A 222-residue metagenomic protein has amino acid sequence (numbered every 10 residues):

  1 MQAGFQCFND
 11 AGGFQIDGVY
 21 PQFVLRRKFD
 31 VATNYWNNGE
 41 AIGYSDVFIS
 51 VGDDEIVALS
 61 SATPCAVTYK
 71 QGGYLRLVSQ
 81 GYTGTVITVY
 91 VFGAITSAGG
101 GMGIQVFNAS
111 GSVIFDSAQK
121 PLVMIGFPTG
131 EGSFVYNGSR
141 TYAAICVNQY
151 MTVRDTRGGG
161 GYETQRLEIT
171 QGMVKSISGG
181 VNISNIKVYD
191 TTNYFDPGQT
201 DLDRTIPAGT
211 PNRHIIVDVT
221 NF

Functional and structural regions predicted by a protein language model:
M1-S45, S79-Q165, Y189-F222: Extracellular receptor-binding modules and their adjoining Ser/Thr/Gly/Asp/Asn-rich linkers
S45-V47, G73-G81, V181-I186: Generic recognition of long tandem-repeat/solenoid scaffolds
I49-A62, A144-I145: Change to "...patches in solvent-exposed regions of secreted, membrane-anchored, or virion-exposed structural
T63-Q71: Low-complexity "stalk/linker" and mucin-like segments enriched in Ser/Thr/Pro/Ala/Gly
S176-S178: N-terminal accessory interaction module
